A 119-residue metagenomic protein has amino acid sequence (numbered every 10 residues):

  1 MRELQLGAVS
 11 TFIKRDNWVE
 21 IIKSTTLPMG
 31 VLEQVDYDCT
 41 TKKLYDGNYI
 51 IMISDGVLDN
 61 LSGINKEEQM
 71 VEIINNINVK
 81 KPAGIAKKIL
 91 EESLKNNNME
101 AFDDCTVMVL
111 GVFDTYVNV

Functional and structural regions predicted by a protein language model:
M1-V119: Conserved subregion of the PPM/PP2C metallophosphatase catalytic domain
